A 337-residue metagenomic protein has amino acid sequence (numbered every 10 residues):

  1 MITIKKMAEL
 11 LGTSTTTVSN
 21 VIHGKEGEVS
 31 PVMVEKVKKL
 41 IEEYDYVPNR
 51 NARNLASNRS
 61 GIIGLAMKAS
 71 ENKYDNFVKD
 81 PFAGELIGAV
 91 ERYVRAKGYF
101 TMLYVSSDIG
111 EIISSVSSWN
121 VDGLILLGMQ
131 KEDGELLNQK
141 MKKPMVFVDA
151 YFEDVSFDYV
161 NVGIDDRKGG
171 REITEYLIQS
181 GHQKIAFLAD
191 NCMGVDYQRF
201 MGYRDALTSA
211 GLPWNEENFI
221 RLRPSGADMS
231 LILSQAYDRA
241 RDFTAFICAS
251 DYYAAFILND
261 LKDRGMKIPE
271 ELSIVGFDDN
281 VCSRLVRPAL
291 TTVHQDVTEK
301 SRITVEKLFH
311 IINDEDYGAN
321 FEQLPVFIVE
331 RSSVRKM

Functional and structural regions predicted by a protein language model:
M1-S60: N-terminal helix-turn-helix DNA-binding module of bacterial transcription factors
Y46-I113: Amphipathic helical "hinge" segments at domain boundaries
E91-V105, R204-A227: Short beta-strand elements in bilobed, periplasmic/extracellular small-molecule ligand-binding domains
L127-G169, Y252, D278-L290: Flexible loop/hinge segments that line or gate small-molecule binding clefts
V160-F187, Y197, G226-S234, V293-N313: Hydrophobic alpha-helical segments within soluble ligand-binding/sensing domains
R171-L212, N320-S333: An alpha-beta-alpha
K184, W214-N218, I268-I274: Short acidic capping loops at alpha-helix termini that bridge into adjacent secondary structure
S230-M337: Flexible loop/turn connectors
